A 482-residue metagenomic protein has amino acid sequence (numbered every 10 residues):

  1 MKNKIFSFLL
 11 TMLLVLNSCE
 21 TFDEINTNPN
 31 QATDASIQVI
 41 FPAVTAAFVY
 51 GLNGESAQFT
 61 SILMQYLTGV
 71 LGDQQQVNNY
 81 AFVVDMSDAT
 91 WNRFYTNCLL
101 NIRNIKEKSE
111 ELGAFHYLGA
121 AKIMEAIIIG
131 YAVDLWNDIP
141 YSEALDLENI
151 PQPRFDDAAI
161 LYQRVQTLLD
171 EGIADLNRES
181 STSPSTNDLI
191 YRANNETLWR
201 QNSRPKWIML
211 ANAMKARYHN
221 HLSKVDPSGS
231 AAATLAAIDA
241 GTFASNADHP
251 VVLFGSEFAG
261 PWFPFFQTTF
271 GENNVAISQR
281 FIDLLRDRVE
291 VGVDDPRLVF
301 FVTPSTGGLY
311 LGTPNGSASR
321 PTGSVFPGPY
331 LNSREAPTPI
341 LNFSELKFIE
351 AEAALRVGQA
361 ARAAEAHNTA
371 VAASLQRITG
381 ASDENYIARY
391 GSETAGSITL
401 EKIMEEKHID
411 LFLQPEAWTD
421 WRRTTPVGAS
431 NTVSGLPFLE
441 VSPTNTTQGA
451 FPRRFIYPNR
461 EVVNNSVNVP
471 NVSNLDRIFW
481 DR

Functional and structural regions predicted by a protein language model:
M1-I5: Positively charged n-region of N-terminal signal peptides that target proteins for export
S7-N17: Bacterial N-terminal signal peptides
C19-Q74, A81, D85, R93 (+3 more regions): Membrane-proximal, proline-rich intrinsically disordered regions
D34-Q38, G69-I349, A353-L375, G396-L400: Structured, solvent-exposed acidic/aromatic patches
R204, R217, G292, L298-V302 (+1 more regions): Long, intrinsically disordered, low-complexity segments
V371-Y390: C-terminal beta-barrel architecture of Gram-negative outer-membrane proteins
